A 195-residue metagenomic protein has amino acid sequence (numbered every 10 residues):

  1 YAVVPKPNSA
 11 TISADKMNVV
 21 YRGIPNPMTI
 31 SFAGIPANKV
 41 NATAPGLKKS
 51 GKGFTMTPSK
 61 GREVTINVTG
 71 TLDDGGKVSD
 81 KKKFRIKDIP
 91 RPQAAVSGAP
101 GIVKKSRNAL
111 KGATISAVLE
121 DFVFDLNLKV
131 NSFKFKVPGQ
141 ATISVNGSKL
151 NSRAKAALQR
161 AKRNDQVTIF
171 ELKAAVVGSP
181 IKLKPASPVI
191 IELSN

Functional and structural regions predicted by a protein language model:
Y1-N8, V78-Q93, P180-N195: Short beta-strand elements
A14-M17, A44: Surface-exposed, proline-enriched loop/turn segments that connect beta strands in immunoglobulin-like
N18-I24, V103-L110: Short, solvent-exposed loop/linker segments at the N-terminal edge of repeated beta-sheet extracellular domains
T29-K49, D125-V145: Change to "...patches in solvent-exposed regions of secreted, membrane-anchored, or virion-exposed structural
K52-E63, L150-R163: Solvent-exposed segments in extracellular or luminal domains encompassing
R62-I66, D165-F170: Exposed beta-strand face motif in extracellular beta-rich ectodomains
T71-G76, A174-I181: Short, solvent-exposed loop/turn segments at the edges of extracellular beta-sandwich modules
S116-F124: Short amphipathic, basic-aromatic surface patches that mediate peripheral association with negatively charged
